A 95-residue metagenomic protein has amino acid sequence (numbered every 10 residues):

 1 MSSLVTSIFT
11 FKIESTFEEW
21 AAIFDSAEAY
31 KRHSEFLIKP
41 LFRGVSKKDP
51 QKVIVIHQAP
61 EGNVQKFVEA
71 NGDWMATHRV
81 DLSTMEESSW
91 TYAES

Functional and structural regions predicted by a protein language model:
M1-S3, F36-K52, M75-S95: Glycine-rich beta-strand-turn "strand-cap" elements at beta-sheet edges
V5-K12, L41-N71: Short, well-ordered beta-strand segments in beta-rich or mixed alpha/beta enzyme and ligand-binding folds
S15-L41, G72-A76: Short amphipathic alpha-helical segments
A21-F24, E35, V55-H57, V68-A70 (+2 more regions): Surface-exposed beta-strand edges and their flanking turn/coil or helix-capping segments
